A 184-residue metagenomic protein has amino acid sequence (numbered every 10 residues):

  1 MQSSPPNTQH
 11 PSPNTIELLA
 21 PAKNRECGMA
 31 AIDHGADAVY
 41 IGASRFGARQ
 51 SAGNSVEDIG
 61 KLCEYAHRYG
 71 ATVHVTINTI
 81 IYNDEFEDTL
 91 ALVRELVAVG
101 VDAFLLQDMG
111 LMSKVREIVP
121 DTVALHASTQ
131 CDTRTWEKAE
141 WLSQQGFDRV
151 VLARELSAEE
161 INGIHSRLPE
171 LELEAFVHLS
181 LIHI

Functional and structural regions predicted by a protein language model:
N14-I16, D37, H67-V73, V101-D102 (+3 more regions): Short, well-ordered coil/turn segments that N-cap beta-strands
E17-A38: N-terminal basic/disordered segments at the start of proteins
L18-P21, V39-I41, V73-I77, F104-L106 (+3 more regions): Hydrophobic faces of well-ordered beta-strands that scaffold small-molecule active sites in alpha/beta enzyme cores
A31, D108, L142, A175: Conserved, mostly hydrophobic/aromatic
I32-D33, G60-G70, V97-A98, R116-P120 (+1 more regions): Acidic (Asp/Glu)-rich catalytic clusters
Y40-D58, I77-D84: Glycine-rich, proline-tolerant flexible connector loops at the mouths of alpha/beta enzymes
Q50-G60, Q107-V119, E155-P169: Active-site-adjacent beta->alpha loops and helix N-cap segments on the catalytic face of soluble alpha/beta enzymes
I182-I184: Conserved small/polar residues in nucleotide/adenosyl-binding loops
